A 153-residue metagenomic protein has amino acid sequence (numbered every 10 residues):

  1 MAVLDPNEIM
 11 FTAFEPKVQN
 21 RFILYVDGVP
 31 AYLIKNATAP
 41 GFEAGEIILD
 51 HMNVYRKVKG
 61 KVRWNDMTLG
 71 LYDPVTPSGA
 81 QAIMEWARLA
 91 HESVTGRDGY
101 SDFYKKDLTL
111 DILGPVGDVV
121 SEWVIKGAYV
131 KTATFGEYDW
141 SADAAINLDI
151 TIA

Functional and structural regions predicted by a protein language model:
M1-A153: Glycine-rich, low-complexity intrinsically disordered segments
